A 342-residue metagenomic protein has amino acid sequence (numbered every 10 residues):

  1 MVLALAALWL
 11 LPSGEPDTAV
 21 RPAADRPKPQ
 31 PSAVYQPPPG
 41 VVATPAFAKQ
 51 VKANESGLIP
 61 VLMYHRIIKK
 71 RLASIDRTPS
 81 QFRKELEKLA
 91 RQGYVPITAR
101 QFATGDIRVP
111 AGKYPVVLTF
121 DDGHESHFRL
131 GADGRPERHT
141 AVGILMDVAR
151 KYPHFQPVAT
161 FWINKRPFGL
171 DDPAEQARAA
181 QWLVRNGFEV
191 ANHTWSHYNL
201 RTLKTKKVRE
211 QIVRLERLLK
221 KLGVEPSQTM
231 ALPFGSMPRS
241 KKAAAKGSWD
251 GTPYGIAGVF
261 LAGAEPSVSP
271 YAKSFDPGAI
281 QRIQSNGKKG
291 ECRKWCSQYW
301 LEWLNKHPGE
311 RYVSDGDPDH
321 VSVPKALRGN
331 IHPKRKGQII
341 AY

Functional and structural regions predicted by a protein language model:
M1-D17: Hydrophobic single-pass membrane-targeting/anchoring helices
L3, R21-T119, H124-A132, P136 (+1 more regions): C-terminal active-site subregion of NodB/CE4 polysaccharide deacetylases
W9, W162, W182, W195 (+3 more regions): A residue-identity detector for tryptophan
V51-N54, V109, M146-Q156, D172-A191 (+2 more regions): Acidic (Asp/Glu)-rich catalytic clusters
P60-M63, Y94-A99, V117-L118, A141-P173 (+3 more regions): Short, well-structured secondary-structure segments
K70, F168-L170, Y198-L200: Short, small-residue-enriched loops and turns at beta-alpha junctions that line or gate enzyme active sites
N164, W195-S196, G235, A264: Histidine- and/or cysteine-centered catalytic micro-motif in compact active-site loops
